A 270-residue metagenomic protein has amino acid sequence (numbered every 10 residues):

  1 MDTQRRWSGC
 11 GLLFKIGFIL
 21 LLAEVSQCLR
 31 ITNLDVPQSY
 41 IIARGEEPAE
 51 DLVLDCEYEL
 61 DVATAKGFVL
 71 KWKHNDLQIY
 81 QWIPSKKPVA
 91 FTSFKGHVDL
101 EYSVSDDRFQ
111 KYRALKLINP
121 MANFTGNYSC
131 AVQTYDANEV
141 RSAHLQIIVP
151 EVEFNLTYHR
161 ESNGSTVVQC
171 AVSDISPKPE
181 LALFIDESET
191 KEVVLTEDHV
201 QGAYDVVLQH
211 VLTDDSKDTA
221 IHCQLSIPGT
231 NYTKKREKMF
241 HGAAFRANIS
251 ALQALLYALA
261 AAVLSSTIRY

Functional and structural regions predicted by a protein language model:
M1-R44, S266-Y270: N-terminal Sec-dependent signal peptide, specifically the hydrophobic helical h-region
L52, N123-A131, T166, L181 (+1 more regions): Conserved Ig-like domain signature around the intradomain disulfide
V53-E59, V167-S173: Short edge beta-strand/loop segments characteristic of extracellular beta-sandwich folds
C56, W72, Y128-C130, L145 (+3 more regions): Core motif of extracellular immunoglobulin-like domains
D61-E101, S176-V194: N-terminal V-set
D99-H144: Ligand-binding face of N-terminal immunoglobulin V-set domains in extracellular IgSF glycoproteins
A131-P150, A220-G242: Extracellular/luminal immunoglobulin-like beta-sandwich modules
E237-L256: C-terminal GPI-anchoring signal of eukaryotic secretory precursors
